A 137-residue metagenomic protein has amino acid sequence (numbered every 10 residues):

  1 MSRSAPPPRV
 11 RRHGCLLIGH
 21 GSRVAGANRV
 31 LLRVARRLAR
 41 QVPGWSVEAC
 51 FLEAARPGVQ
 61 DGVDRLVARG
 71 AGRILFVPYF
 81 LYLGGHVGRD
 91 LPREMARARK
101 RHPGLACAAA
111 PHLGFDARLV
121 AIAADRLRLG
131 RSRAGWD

Functional and structural regions predicted by a protein language model:
M1-D137: Active-site-proximal alpha-helix that buttresses catalytic centers in soluble enzyme cores
